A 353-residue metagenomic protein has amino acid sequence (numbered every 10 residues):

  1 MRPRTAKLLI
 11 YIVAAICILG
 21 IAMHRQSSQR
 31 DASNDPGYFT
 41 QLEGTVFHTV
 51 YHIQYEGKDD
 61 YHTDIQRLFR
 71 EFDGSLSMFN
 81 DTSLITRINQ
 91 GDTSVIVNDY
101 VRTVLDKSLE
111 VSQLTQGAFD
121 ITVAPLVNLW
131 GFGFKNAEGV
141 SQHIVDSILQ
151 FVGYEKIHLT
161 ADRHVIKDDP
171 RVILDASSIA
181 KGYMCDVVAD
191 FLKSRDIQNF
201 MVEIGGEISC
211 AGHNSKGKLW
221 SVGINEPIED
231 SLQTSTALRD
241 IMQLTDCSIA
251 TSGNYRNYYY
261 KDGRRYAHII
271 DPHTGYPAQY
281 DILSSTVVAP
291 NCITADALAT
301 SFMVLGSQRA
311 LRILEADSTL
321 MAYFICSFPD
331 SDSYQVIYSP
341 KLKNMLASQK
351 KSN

Functional and structural regions predicted by a protein language model:
M1-N353: Mature catalytic core of soluble alpha/beta enzymes
